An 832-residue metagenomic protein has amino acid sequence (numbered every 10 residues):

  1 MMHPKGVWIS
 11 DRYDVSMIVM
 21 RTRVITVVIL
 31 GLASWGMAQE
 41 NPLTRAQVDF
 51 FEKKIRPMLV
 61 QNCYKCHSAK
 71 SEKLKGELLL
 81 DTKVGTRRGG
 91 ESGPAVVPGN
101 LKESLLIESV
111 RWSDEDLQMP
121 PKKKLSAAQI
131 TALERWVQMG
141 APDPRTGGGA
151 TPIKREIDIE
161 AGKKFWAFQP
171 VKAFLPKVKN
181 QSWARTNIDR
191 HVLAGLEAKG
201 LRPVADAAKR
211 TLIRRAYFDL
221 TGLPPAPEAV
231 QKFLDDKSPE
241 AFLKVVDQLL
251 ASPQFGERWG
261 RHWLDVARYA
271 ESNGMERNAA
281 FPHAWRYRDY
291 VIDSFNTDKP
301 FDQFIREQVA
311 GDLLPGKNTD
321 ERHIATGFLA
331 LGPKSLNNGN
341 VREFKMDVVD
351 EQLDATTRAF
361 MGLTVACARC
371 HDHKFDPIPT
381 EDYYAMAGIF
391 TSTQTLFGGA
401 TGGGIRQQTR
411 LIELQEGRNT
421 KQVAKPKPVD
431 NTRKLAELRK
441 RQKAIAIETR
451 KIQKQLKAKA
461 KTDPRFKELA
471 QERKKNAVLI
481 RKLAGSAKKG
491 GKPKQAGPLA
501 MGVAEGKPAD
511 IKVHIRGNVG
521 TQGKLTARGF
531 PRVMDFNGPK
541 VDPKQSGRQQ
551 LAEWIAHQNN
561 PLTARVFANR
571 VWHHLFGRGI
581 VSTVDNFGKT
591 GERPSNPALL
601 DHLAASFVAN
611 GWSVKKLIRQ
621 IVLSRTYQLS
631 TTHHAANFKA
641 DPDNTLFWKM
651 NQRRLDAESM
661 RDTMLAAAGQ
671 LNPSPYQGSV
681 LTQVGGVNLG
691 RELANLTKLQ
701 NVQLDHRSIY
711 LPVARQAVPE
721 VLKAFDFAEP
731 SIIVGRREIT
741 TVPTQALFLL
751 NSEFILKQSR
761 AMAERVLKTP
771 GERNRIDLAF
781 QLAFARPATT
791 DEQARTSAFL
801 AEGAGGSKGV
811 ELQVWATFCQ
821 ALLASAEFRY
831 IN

Functional and structural regions predicted by a protein language model:
M1-M2, M17: Methionine residue identity
R23-S34: Bacterial N-terminal signal peptides
G36-D312, H373, T393-V581, K589-R625: Aromatic- and Gly/Pro-enriched helix-to-coil junctions and flexible linker segments
I107-R111, N187, H191-L196, P282 (+11 more regions): An acidic, gly/pro-interrupted, aromatic-rich
D791-S807: Helix-loop-helix junctions that connect adjacent transmembrane helices in secondary transporters/permeases, recognized
